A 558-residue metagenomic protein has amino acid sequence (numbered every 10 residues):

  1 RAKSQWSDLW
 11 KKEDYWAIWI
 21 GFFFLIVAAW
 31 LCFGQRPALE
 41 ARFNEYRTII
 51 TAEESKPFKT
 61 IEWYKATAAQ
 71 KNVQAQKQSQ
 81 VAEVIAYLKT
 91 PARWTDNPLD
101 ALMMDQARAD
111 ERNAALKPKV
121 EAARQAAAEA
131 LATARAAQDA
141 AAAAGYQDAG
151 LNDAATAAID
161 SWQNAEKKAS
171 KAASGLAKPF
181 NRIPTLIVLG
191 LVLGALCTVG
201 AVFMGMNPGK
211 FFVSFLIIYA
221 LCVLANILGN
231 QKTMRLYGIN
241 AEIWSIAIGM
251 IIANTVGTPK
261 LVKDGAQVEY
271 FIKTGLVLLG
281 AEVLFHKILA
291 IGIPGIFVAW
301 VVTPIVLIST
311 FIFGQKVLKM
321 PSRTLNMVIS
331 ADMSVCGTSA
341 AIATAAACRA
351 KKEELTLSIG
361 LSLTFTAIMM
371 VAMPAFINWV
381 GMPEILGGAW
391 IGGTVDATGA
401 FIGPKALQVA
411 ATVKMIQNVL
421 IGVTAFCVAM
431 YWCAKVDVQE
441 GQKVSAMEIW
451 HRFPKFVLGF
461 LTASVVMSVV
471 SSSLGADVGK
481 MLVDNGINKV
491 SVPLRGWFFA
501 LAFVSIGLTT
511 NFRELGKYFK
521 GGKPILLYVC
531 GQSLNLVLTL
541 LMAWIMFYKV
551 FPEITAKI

Functional and structural regions predicted by a protein language model:
A2-L9, Y15-I183, G190-A266, L279-H286 (+5 more regions): Structural signature of multi-pass alpha-helical membrane transport proteins
D14, S322-M369, L386-P404, L494 (+1 more regions): Alpha-helical membrane segments and immediately flanking helix-loop junctions that form or couple to the substrate/ion
Y15-A17, P208-A220, I239-I243, K263-G275 (+6 more regions): Cytoplasmic-side transmembrane-helix entry/capping segments in multi-pass membrane proteins
F22-L25, F215-I227, A247, Y270-V283 (+6 more regions): Small-residue-rich segments of transmembrane alpha-helices in multi-pass membrane proteins, especially helix faces
P179-V192, M234-I248, E269-F271, I291-I305 (+5 more regions): Structural signature of hydrophobic alpha-helical transmembrane segments
I218-Y219, Y270-F311, T356-I368, N485-P493 (+3 more regions): Entry/N-cap segments of selected transmembrane alpha helices and their immediately preceding amphipathic helices
T255-T258, V283-I288, V317-T324, A346-T356 (+5 more regions): Juxtamembrane helix-boundary/capping and inter-helix hinge elements in multi-pass membrane proteins
M369-M382, G392-A446: Membrane-embedded hairpin module used as a gating/binding unit in multi-pass transport and secretion proteins
